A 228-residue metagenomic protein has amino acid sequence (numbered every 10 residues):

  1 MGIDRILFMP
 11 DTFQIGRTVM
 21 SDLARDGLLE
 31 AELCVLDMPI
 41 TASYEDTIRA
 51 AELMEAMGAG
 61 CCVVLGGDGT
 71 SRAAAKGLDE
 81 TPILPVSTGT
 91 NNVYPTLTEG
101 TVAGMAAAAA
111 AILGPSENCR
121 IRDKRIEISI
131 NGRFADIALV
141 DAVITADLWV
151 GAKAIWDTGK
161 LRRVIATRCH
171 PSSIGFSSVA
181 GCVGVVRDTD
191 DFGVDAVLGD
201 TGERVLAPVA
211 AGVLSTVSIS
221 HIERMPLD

Functional and structural regions predicted by a protein language model:
M1-C61: ATP/NTP phosphate-donor binding region
G2, A110-L113, A146: Structural signal for hydrophobic packing residues in well-ordered secondary-structure cores of soluble enzyme domains
P10, G66, A146: Residues that line or immediately flank small-molecule/substrate-binding pockets and catalytic motifs
Q14, G69-T70, V150: Glycine-rich nucleotide phosphate-binding loop and flanking beta-alpha elements of Rossmann-like dinucleotide-binding
R17-S21, T96, A154-I155: Short, glycine/acidic-enriched capping/hinge loops at junctions between secondary-structure elements
L23-R25, L78-E80, V143-I144, G159: Short, solvent-exposed amphipathic alpha-helical segments in soluble enzyme and RNA/protein-processing domains
C34, M38-R125, S129, R133-A138: Active-site histidine-anchored catalytic micro-motif
N118-D228: ATP/pyrophosphate-binding catalytic subdomain of soluble kinases
